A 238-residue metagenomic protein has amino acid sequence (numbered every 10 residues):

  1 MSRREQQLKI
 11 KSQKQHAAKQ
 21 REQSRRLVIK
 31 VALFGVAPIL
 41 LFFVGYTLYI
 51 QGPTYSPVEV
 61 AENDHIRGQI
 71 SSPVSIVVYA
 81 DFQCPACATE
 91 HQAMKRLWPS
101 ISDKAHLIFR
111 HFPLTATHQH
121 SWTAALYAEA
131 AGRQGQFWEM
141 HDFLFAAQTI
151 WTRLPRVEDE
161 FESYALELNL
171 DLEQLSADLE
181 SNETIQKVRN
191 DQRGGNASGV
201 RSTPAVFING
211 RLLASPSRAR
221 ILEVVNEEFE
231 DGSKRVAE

Functional and structural regions predicted by a protein language model:
S2-F43, E162-E238: C-terminal cap of thioredoxin/glutaredoxin-like
V44-S56: Hydrophobic single-pass membrane-insertion segments
S56-E62, A146, Q186-R189: Short gly/ser/thr-rich secondary-structure transition/capping motifs
P57-V74, P99: A short beta-strand-turn-helix
V60-H65, A93-K95, Q192-G194: A generic local structural motif
I66-R67, W151, L213: Short clusters of hydrophobic/aromatic residues that line enzyme substrate/ligand-binding pockets
Q69, V78, S215: Conserved strand-loop elements at the edges of beta-sheets that form or border functional pockets
S72, V77-L166, D171, S176 (+2 more regions): Structural alpha/beta surface segment adjacent to cysteine/selenocysteine redox centers across thiol/disulfide enzymes
